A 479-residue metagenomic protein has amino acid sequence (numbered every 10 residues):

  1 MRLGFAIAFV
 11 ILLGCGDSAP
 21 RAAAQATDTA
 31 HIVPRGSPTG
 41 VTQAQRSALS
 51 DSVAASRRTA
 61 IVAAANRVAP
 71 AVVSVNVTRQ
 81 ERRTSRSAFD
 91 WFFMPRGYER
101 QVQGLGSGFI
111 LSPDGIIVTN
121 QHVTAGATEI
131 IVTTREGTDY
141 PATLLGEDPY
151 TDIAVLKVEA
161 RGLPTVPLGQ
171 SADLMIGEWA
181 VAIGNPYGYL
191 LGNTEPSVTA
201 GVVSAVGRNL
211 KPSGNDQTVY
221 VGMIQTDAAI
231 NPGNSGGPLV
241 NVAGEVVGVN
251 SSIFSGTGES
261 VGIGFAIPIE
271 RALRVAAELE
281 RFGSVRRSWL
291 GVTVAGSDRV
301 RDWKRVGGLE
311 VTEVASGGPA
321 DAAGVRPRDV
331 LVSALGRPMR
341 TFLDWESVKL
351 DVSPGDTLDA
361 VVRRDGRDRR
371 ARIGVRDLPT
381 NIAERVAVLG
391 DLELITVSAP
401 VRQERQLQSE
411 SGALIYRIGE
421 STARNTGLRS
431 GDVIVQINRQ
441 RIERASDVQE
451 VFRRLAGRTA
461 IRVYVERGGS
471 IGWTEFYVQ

Functional and structural regions predicted by a protein language model:
M1-A8: Sec-dependent signal peptide recognition, specifically the positively charged N-region followed immediately by
L13-G14: C-terminal motif of bacterial Sec signal peptides marking the signal peptidase cleavage site
D17-A323, S333-P338, F342-D356, R363-G390 (+1 more regions): Serine-dependent protease modules
I117-V118, T312, A320-F342, I415 (+1 more regions): Conserved PDZ fold ligand-binding element
L392-A423, R429-Q436: C-terminal accessory/binding modules appended to enzymatic or scaffolding proteins
S470-V478: Short, low-complexity, Pro/Ser/Thr/Gly-rich segments in the mature regions of secreted, periplasmic
